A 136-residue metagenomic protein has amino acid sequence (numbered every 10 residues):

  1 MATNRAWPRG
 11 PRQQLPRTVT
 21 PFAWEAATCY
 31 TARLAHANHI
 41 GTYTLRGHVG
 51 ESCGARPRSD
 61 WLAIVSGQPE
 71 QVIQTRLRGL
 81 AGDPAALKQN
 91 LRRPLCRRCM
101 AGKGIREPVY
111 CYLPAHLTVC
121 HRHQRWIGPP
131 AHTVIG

Functional and structural regions predicted by a protein language model:
M1-R92, M100, C111: A structured, charge-rich N-terminal accessory region that forms the first stable segment of a protein and links
Q13-Q14, H121-G136: Domain-exit/linker segments immediately C-terminal to small folded modules
R46, P108, A131-T133: Short linear functional motifs in flexible/disordered or boundary regions
L95-C99, V119-R122: Short, cysteine/histidine-rich loop/knuckle motifs that typically chelate Zn2+
A101-I105, R125-G128: Short functional micro-motifs and their immediate structural scaffolds
G102, L113-P114, H121: A contiguous catalytic/ligand-binding core that recognizes phosphate-bearing ligands
E107-A115: Short linker/helix segments within small regulatory modules
